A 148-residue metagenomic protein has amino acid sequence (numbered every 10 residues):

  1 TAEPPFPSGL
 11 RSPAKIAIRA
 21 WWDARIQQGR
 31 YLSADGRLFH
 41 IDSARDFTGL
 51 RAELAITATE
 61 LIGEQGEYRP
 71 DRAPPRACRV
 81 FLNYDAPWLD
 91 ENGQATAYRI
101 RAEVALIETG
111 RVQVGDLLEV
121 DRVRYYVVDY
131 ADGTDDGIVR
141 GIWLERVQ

Functional and structural regions predicted by a protein language model:
T1-Q148: Short, conserved turn/kink motifs that form compact alpha/beta structural patches or helix kinks used as
